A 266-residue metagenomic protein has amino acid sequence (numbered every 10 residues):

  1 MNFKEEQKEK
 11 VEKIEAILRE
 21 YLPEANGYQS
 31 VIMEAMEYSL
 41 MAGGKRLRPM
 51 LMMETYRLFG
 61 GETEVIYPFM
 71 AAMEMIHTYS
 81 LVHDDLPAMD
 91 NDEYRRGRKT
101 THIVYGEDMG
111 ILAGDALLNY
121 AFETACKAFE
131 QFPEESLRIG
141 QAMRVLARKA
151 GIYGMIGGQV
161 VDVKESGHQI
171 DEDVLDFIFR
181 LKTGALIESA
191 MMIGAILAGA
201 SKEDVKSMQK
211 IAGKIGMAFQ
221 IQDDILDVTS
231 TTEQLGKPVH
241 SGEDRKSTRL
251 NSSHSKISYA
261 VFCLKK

Functional and structural regions predicted by a protein language model:
M1-I76, V82, A88-D90, R95-I103 (+3 more regions): Conserved N-terminal diphosphate/IPP-binding helix and adjacent helical/loop segment of trans-prenyltransferase domains
M33-A72, Q131, D171-A212, R249: Alpha-helical phosphate/pyrophosphate-handling elements in metalloenzyme active cores
L51, A121, G158, N251: Residue-level signal for inorganic ion chemistry
I66-M89, R144-I156, G184-A195, A200-E233: Active-site alpha-helical segments that house and flank conserved acidic catalytic motifs for diphosphate chemistry
N91-A116, G167-A185, K206-K210, T229-N251 (+1 more regions): Divalent-cation-assisted or electrostatically stabilized phosphate/pyrophosphate-binding catalytic cores
T100-V145: Hydrophobic alpha-helical segments and helix pairs
P133-V174, I178-F179, D204, A212 (+1 more regions): Histidine/acidic-rich helix-loop-helix segments that form or flank divalent-metal centers in metalloenzyme catalytic
S252-K266: Hydrophobic alpha-helical segments, chiefly the membrane-spanning helices and signal/signal-anchor peptides
